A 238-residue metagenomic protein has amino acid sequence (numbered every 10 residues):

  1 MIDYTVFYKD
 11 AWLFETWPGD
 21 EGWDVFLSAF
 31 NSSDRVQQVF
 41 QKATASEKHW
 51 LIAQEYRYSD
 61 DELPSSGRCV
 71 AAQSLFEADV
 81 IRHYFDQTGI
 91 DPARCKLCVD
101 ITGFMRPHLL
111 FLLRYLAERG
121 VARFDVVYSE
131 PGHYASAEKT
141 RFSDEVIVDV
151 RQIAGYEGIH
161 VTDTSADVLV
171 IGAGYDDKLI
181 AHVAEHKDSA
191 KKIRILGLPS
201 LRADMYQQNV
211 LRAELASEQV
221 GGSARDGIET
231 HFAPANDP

Functional and structural regions predicted by a protein language model:
I2-E62: A structured, charge-rich N-terminal accessory region that forms the first stable segment of a protein and links
A29-V36, Y56, C98-F111, E130-Y134 (+3 more regions): Gly/Ser/Thr-rich loops at beta-strand to alpha-helix junctions that form or flank small-molecule/cofactor-binding
E47-L97: A broadly used, surface-exposed interaction patch
E47-Y56, D125-Y128, K191-L201: Short internal beta-strands
V80, Y84-V126, P238: N-terminal glycine-rich phosphate/adenylate-binding segment common to multiple enzyme folds
A122-Q152, Q207-S217: Long, charge-dense
R141-T164, A173-A181: Active-site glycine-rich loop that binds ribose-phosphate moieties when present
A173-D237: Redox- and metal-dependent alpha/beta enzyme cores, enriched for Fe-S-associated oxidoreductases and cofactor-handling
